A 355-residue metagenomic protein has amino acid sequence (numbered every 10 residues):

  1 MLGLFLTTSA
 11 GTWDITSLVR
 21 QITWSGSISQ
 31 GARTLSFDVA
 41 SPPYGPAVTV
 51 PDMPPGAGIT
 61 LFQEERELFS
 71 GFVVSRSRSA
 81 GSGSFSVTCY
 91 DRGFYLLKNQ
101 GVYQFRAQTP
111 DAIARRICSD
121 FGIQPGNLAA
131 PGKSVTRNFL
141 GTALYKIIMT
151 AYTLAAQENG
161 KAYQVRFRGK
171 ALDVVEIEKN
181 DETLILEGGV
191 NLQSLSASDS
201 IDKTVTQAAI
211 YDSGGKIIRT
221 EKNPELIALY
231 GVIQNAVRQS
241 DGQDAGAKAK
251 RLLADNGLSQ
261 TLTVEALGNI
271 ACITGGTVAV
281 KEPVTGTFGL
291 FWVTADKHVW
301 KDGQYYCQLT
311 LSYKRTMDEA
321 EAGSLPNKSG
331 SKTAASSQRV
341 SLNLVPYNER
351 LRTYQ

Functional and structural regions predicted by a protein language model:
M1-A10, M149, A162-G303, T310-Q355: Acidic, small/polar-enriched beta strand-loop surface segments
M1-Y95, E187-L195: Assembly/oligomerization scaffold segments
S17, T60-C89, Q164, A279-T310: Short beta-strand and beta-hairpin "edge-sheet" elements
S36-D38, T88-Y90, T263-E265, L309-S312: Short, acidic/hydrophobic/Gly-rich beta-strand patch recurrent on exposed beta strands that often constitutes part
P46-D52, L128, L267-A271: Short, surface-exposed secondary-structure edge patches
A47-L61, N99-R106, G276-K281, E319-T333: Extended Gly/Ser/Thr-rich low-complexity repeat segments, especially those forming or decorating extracellular
G81-A197, R352-Q355: Charged- and aromatic-enriched interaction segments used to assemble and dock large macromolecular complexes
